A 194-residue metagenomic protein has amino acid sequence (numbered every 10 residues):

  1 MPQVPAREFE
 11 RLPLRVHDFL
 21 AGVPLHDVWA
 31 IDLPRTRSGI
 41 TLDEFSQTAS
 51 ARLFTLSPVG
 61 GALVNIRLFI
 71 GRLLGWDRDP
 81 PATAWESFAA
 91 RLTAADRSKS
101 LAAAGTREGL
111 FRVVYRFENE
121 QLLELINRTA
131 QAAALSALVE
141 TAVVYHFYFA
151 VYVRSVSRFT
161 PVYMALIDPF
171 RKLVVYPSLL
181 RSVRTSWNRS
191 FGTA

Functional and structural regions predicted by a protein language model:
M1-A95: Hydrophobic ligand-binding cavity/cleft-lining segments
H26-A30, E120, V144-Y148: Intrinsic-disorder/low-complexity, polar/charged segments enriched in Ser/Thr/Lys/Arg/Asp/Glu/Gln
D32-T36, I126, Y152-V156: Solvent-exposed residues in well-ordered beta-strands and their adjoining turns, especially edge/terminal strands
S98-T141: Hydrophobic-ligand binding "helix-grip"
A137-F159: Short acidic, glycine/tyrosine-flanked loop/strand segments centered on an H-E-D-like triad
V153-V174: A short acidic/glycine-rich loop-to-helix N-cap element
P177-S178: Glycine-rich, low-complexity intrinsically disordered segments
V183-A194: Short, highly charged C-terminal tails/helix-capping segments
